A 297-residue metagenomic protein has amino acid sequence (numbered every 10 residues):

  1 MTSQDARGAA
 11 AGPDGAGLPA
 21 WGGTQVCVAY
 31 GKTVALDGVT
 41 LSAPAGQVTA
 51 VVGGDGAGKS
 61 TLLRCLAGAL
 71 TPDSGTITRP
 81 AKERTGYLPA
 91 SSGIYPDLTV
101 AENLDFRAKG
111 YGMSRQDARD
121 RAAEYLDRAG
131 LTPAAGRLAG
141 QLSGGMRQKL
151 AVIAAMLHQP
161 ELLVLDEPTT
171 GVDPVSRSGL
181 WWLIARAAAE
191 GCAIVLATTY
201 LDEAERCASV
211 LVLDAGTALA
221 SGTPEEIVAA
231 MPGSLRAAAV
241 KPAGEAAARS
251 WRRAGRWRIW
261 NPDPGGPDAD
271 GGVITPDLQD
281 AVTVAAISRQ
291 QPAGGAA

Functional and structural regions predicted by a protein language model:
V52-G54: The feature captures the beta-strand-to-loop junction immediately N-terminal to the Walker
A67: Helix-to-loop junction immediately C-terminal to a conserved catalytic motif
D105, K109, Q116-A134: Conserved ABC ATPase "signature" region
L138-G145: Conserved ABC ATPase signature
M156-L157: ABC ATPase C-loop
L163-E167: Catalytic Walker B motif of ABC-type/P-loop ATPase nucleotide-binding domains
G179-N261: ABC transporter nucleotide-binding domain
